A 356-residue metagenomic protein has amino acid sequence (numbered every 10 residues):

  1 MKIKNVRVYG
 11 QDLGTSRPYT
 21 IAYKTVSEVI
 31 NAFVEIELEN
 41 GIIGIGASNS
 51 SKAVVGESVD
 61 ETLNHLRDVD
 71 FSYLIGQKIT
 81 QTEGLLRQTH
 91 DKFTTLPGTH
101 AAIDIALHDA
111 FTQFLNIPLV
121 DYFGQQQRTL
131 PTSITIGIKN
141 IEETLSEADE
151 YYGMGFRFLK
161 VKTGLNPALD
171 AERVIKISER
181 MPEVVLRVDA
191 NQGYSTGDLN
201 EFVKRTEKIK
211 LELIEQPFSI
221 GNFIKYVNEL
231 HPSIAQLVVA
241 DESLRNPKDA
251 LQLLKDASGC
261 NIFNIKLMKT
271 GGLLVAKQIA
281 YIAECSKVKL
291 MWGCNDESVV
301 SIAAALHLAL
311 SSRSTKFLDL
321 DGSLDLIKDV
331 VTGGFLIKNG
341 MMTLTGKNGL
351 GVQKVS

Functional and structural regions predicted by a protein language model:
M1-L186, N191-N200, R205-E207, G322 (+1 more regions): N-terminal capping/lid subdomain adjacent to the active-site entrance of alpha/beta enzymes
G76, I117, Q236, V288 (+1 more regions): Short glycine/serine/threonine/alanine-rich loop segments
A102-A106, Q278, V299-H307: Short amphipathic alpha-helical face segments that pack within enzyme cores and frequently flank/anchor catalytic
F111-T112, H231, A283, A309: A generic structural signal for well-ordered alpha-helical segments
V161, A168-S301, K328-V330, I337: Catalytic core of soluble alpha/beta enzymes
G293-G334, N339, K347-G349: Active-site pocket-lining/capping segments in soluble small-molecule metabolic enzymes
